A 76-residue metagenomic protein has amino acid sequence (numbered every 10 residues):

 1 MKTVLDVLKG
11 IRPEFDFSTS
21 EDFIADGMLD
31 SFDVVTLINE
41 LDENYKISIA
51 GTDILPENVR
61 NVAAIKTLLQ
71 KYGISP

Functional and structural regions predicted by a protein language model:
M1-D16, T67-P76: Thiotemplate assembly-line natural product biosynthesis machinery
K9-M28, K46-L55: Phosphopantetheine carrier-protein modules
S31: Catalytic nucleophile serine of serine hydrolases, specifically the conserved "nucleophile elbow" pentapeptide
V35: Conserved catalytic core of two-component sensor histidine kinases
T52-S75: C-terminal structural segments of small proteins and small subunits
